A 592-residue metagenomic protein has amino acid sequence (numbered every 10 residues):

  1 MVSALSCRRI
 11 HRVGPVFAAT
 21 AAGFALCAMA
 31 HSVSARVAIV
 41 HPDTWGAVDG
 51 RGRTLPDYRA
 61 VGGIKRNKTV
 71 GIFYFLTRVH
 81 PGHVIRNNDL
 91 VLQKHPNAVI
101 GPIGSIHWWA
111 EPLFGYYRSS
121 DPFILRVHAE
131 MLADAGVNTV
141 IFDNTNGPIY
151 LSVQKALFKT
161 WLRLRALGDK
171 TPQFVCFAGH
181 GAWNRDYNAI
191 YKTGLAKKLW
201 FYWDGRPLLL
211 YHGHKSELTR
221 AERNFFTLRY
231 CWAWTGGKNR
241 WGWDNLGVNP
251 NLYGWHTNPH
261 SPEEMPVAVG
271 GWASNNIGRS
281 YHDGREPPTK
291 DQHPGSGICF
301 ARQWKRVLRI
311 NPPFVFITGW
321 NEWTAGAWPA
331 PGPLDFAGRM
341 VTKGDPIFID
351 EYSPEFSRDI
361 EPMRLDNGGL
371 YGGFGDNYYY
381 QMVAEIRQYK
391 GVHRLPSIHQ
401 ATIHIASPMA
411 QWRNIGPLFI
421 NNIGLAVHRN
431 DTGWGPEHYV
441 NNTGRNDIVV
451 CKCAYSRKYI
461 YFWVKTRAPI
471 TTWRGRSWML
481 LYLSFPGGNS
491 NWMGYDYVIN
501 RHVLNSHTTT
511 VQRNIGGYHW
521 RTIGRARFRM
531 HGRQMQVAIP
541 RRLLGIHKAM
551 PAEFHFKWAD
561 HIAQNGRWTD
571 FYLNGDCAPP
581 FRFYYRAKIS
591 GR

Functional and structural regions predicted by a protein language model:
M1-V13: N-terminal secretory signal peptides that target proteins for export/translocation
P15-A28: Bacterial N-terminal signal peptides
A30-A35: Boundary at the C-terminal end of the N-terminal hydrophobic targeting segment
R36-H404, G416, I470, T522-G524 (+2 more regions): Glycan-processing catalytic domains of CAZymes
P396-I415, L480-N505, L543-R592: Acidic/polar low-complexity flexible segments
S407, Y459-A468, M535-R541: Short, well-ordered beta-strand segments enriched in hydrophobic/aromatic residues
V449-K452, I523-F528: Beta-strand-rich interaction surfaces with strong enrichment in secreted/lumenal proteins
W473-M479: Short coil-to-beta strand junction motifs in C2/discoidin
